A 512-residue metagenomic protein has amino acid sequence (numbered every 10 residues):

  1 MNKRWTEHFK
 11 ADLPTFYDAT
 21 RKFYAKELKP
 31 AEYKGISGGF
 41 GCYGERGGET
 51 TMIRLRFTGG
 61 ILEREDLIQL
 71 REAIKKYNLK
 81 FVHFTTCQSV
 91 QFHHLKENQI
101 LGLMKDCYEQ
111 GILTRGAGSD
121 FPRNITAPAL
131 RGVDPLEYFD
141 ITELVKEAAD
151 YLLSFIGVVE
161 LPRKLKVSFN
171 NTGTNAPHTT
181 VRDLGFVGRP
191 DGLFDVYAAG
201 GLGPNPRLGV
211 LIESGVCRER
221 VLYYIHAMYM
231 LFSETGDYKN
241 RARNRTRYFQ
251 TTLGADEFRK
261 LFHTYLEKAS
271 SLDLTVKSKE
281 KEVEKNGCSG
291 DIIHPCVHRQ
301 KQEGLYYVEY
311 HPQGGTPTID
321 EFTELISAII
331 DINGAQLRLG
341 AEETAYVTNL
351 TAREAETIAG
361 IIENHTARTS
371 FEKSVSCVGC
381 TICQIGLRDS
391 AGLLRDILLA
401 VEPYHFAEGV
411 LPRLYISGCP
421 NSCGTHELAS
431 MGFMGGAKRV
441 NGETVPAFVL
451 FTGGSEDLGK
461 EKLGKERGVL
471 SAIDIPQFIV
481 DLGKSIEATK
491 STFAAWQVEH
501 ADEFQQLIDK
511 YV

Functional and structural regions predicted by a protein language model:
M1-D66, T174-N175, F186, S289-G304: N-terminal basic/disordered segments at the start of proteins
K3, L161-A255, R259-K260, A429-S491: Mobile "lid/hinge" segments at catalytic clefts and subdomain interfaces of large enzymes
K22-L28, T50-F194, Y223, Y310-E443: Small-residue-enriched alpha-helical segments and adjacent helix-cap loops that form tight helix-helix packing
I53-F57, F194-A198, F258, G290-I293 (+4 more regions): Generic recognition of long tandem-repeat/solenoid scaffolds
K80-F84, F155-P162, S233-Q250, K268-E284 (+4 more regions): Flexible, glycine/charged-enriched surface loops at secondary-structure junctions
H94, N98-Q99, Y108-G111, S233-V297 (+2 more regions): Terminal amphipathic helices with adjacent charged low-complexity linkers/tails
K277-E284, E456-L463, R467, S491-V512: C-terminal accessory nucleic-acid interaction domains of nucleic acid-metabolism proteins
H298-Y306, P312-L339, I479-S485, T492-A495 (+1 more regions): Long hydrophobic segments that form regular secondary structure
